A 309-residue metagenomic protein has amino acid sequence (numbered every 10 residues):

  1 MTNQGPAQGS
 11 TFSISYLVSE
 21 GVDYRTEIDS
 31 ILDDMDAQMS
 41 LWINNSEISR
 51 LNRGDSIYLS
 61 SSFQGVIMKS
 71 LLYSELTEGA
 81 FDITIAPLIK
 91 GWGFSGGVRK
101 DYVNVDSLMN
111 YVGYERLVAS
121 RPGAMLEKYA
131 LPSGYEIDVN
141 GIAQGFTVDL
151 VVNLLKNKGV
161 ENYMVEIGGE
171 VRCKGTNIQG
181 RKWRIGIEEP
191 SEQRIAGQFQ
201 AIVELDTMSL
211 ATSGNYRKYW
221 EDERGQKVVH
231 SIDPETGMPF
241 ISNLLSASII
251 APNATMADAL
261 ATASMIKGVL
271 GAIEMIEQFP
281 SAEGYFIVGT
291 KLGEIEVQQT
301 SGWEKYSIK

Functional and structural regions predicted by a protein language model:
M1-K309: Mature catalytic core of soluble alpha/beta enzymes
